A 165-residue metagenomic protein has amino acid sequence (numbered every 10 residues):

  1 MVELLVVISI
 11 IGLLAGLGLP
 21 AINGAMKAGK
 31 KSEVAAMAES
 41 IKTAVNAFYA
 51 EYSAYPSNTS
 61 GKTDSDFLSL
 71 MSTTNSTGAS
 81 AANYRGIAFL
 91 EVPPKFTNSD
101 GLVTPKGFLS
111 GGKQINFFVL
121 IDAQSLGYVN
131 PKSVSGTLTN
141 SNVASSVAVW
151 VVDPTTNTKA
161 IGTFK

Functional and structural regions predicted by a protein language model:
M1-M26, K30, V34-M37: N-terminal single-pass transmembrane signal-anchor helix
K31-K165: N-terminal pilin/flagellin-like segments and related low-complexity appendage regions
